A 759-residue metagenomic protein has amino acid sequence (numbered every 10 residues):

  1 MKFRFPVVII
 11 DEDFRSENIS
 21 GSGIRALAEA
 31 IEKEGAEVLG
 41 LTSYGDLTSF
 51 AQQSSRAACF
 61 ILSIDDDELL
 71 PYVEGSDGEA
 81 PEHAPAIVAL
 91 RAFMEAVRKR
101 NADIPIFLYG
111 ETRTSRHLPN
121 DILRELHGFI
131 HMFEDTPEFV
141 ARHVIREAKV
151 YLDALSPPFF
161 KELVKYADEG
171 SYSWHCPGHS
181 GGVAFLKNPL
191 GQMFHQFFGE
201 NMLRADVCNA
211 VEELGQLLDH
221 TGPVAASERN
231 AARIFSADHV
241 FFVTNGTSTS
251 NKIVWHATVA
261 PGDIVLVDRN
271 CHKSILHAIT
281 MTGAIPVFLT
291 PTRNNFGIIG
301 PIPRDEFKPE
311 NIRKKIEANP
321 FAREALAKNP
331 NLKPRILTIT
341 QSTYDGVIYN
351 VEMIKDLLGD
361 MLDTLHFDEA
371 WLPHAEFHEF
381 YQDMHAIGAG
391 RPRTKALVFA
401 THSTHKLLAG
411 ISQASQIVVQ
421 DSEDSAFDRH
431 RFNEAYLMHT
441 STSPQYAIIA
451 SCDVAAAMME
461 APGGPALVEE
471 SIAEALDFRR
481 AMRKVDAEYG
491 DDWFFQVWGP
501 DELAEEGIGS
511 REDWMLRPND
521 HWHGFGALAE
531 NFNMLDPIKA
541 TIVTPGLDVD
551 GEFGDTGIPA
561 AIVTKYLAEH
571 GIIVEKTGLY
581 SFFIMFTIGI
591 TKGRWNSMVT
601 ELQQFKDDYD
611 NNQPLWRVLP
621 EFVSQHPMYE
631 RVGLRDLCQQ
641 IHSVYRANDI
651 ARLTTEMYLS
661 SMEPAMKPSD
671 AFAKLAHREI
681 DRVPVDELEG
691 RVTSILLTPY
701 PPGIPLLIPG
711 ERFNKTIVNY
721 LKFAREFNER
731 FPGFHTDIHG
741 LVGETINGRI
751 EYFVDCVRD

Functional and structural regions predicted by a protein language model:
K2-F5, S20, I24-K33, T42-F60 (+7 more regions): Non-catalytic terminal extensions of PLP-dependent enzymes
R4-I19, I61, V265-D268: Short hydrophobic beta-strand segments
D11-D13, F60-E68, L289-T292, I542-P545: Short loop/turn segments at strand-loop or loop-helix junctions that form parts of catalytic or ligand-binding pockets
D13-S16, D66, L108-R116, D135-T136 (+1 more regions): Short beta-alpha junction loops
L41-G45, F50-Q53, S63-D67, P81-E82 (+6 more regions): Conserved PLP-enzyme active-site core in the AAT-like
N201-T249, V754: Conserved N-terminal alpha-helix of the aminotransferase class I/II PLP-enzyme fold
D238-V240, G262-V265: Short active-site oxyanion
